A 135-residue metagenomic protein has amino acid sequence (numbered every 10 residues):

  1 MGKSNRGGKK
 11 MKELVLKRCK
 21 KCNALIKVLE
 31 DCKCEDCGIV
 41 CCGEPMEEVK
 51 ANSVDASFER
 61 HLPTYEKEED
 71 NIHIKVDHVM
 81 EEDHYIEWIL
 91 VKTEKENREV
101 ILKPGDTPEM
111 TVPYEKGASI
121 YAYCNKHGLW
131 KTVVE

Functional and structural regions predicted by a protein language model:
M1-K10: Short, Lys/Arg-enriched N-terminal segments with co-localized hydrophobic residues within the first ~10-30 amino acids
C19-C22, C41, C124: Short cysteine-rich clusters marking metal-coordination/redox-active sites
I26, P45-M46, G128: Cys/His-rich microdomains that often coordinate metals
C34-P45: Cysteine-rich micro-motifs
P45-E59: Short metal-binding segments enriched for Cys and/or His
I74-V76, T107-E115: Exposed aromatic-hydrophobic patches
I89, K116-H127: Short, aromatic- and glycine-rich surface loops/edge beta-strands on solvent-exposed regions
K126-E135: Edge beta-strands of extracellular beta-sandwich domains
